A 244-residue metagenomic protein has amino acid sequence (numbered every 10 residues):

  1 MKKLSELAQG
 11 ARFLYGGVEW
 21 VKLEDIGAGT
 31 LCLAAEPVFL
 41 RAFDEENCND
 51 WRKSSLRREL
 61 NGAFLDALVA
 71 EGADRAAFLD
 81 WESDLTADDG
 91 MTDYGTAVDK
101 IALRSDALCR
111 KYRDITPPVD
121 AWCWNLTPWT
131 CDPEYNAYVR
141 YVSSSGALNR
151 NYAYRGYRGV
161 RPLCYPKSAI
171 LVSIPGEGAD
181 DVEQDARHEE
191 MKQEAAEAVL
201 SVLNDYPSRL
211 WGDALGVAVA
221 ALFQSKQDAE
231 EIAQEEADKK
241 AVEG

Functional and structural regions predicted by a protein language model:
M1-A186, E194: Collagenous Gly-X-Y triple-helix signature in extracellular proteins
D99, L103, D205, V219: Short, flexible active-site loop motifs that bind/organize anionic cofactors or intermediates
V182-M191, A214-V242: Flexible loop/turn and low-complexity linker elements, especially glycine-anchored beta turns and charged/proline-rich
R187-V202: N-terminal acidic leader/helix
L203-A214: Charged, low-complexity interaction regions
